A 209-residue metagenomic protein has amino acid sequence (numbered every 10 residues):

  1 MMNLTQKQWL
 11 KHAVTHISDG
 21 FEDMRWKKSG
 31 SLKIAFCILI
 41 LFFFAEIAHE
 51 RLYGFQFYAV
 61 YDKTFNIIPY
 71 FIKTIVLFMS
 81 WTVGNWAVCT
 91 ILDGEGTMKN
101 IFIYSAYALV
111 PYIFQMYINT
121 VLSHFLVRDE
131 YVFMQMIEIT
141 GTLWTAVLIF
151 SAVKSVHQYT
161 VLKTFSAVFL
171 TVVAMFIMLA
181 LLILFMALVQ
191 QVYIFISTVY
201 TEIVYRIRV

Functional and structural regions predicted by a protein language model:
M1, H16-D19, D23, L109 (+2 more regions): Residue-level signal for functionally critical sites in structured catalytic/ligand-binding pockets
N3-K99: Selected alpha-helical membrane-embedding segments in polytopic membrane proteins
E46-K73, M116-T142, F176-V209: Membrane-helix interface segments in multi-pass membrane proteins
N85-W86, T90-A180: Hydrophobic alpha-helical transmembrane segments and adjacent short intramembrane/lumenal linkers of inner/organellar
